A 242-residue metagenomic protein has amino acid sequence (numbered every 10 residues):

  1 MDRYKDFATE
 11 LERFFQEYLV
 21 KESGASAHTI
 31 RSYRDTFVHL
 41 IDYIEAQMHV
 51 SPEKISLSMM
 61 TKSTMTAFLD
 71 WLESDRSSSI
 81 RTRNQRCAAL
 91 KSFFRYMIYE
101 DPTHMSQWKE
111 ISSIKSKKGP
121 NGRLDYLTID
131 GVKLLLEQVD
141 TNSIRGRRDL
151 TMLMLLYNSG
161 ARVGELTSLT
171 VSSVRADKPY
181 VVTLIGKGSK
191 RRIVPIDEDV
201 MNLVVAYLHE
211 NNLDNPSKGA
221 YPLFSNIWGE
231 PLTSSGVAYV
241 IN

Functional and structural regions predicted by a protein language model:
M1-N242: Conserved catalytic core of the tyrosine transesterase superfamily
